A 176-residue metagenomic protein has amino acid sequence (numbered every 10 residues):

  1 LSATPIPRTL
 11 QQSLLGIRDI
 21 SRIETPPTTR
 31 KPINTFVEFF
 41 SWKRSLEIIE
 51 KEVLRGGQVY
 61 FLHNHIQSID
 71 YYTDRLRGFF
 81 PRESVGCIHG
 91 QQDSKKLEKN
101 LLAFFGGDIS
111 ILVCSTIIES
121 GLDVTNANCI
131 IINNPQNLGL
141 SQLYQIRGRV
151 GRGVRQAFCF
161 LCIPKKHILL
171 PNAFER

Functional and structural regions predicted by a protein language model:
L1-E175: Inter-lobe coupling/hinge segments of SF2-like helicase ATPases
